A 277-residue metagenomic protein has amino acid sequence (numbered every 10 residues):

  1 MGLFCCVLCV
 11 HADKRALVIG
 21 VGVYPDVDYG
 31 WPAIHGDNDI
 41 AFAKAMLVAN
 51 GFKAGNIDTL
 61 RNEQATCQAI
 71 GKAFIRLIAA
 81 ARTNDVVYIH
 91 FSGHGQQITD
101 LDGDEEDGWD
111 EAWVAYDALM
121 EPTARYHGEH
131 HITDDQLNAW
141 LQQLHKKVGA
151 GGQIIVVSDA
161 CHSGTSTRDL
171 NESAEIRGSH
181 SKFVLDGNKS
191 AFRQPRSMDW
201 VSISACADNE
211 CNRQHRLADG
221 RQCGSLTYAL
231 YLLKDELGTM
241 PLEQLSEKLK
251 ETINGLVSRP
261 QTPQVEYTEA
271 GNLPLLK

Functional and structural regions predicted by a protein language model:
M1-C6: Bacterial N-terminal signal peptides
L8-K277: Cysteine endopeptidase catalytic domains of the caspase/legumain-like
